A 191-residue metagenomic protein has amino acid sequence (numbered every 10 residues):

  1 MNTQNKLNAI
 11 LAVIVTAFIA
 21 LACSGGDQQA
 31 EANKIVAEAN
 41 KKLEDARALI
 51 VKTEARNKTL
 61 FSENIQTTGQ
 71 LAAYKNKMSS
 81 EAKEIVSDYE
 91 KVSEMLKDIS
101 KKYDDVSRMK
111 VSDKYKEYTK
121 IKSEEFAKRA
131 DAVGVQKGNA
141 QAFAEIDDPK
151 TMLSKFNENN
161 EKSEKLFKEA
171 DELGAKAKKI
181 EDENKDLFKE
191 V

Functional and structural regions predicted by a protein language model:
N2-I10: Bacterial N-terminal signal peptides that target proteins for export
I19-A22: C-terminal motif of bacterial Sec signal peptides marking the signal peptidase cleavage site
S24-D27: Bacterial signal peptide processing site
A30, G69, N76, M95 (+3 more regions): Residue-level signal for well-ordered alpha-helical segments
A32-Y89, A127-V191: C-terminal amphipathic alpha-helix
A82-E124, N184, F188-V191: Short, solvent-exposed, charged loop/turn and helix-capping segments that join or cap alpha-helices on peripheral
